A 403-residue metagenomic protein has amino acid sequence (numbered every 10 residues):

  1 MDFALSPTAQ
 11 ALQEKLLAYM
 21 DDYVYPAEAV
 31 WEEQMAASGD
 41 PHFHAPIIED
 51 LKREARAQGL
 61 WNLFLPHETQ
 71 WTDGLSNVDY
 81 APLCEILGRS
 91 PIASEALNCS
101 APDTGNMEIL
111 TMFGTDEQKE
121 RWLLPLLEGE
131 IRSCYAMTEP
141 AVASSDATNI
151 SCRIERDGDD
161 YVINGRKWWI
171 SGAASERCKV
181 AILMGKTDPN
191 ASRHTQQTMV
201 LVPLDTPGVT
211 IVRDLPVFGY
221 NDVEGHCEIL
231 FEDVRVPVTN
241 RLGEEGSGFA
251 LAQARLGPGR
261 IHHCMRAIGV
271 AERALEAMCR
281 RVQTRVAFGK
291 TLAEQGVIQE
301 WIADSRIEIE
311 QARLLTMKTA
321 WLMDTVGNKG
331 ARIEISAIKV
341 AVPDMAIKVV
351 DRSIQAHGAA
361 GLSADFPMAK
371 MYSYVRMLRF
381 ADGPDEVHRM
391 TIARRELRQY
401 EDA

Functional and structural regions predicted by a protein language model:
M1-S94, S100, F113-Q118, P125-E130 (+4 more regions): Alpha-helical interface subdomain recognition
G59, L83-R89, M184-K186, L201-P207 (+1 more regions): Short Ser/Thr-interspersed hydrophobic loop/turn segments at strand-loop and sheet-helix junctions that line or gate
M107-F113, Y135-A136, N190: Flexible, glycine-rich active-site loops centered on histidine and acidic residues that chelate a metal or position
G129-T138, L183: A short, Trp-centered hydrophobic/proline-enriched beta-strand micro-motif
A143, W168-S175, Y220, P258-H262 (+1 more regions): Glycine-rich phosphate/pyrophosphate-binding beta-alpha loops
N149, P207-R235: Flexible, small-/acidic-enriched active-site or ligand-binding loops
D159-D160, N164-V212: A short core secondary-structure module
E232-L251: Long, acidic (Asp/Glu-rich), low-complexity accessory segments flanking structured domains
